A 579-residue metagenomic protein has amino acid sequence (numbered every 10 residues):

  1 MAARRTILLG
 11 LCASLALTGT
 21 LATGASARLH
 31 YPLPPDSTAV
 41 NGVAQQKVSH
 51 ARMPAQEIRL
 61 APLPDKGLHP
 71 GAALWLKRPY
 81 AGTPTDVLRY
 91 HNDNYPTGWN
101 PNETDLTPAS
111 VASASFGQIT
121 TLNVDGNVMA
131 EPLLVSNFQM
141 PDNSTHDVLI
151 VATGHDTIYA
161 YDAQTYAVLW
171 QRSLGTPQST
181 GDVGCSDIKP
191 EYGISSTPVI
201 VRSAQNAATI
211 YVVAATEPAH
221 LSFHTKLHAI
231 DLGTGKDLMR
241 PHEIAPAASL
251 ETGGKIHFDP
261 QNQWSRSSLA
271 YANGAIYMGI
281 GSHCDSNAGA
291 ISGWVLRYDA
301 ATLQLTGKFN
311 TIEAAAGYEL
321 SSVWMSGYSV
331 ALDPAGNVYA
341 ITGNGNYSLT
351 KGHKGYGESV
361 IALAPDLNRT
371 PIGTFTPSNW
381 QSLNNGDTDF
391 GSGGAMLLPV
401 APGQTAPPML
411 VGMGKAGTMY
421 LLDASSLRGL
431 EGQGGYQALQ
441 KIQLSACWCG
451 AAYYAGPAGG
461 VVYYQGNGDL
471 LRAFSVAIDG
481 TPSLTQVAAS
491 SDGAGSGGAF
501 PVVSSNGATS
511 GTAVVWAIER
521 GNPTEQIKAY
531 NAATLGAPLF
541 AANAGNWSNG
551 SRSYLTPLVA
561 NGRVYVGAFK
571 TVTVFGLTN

Functional and structural regions predicted by a protein language model:
M1-L11: Bacterial N-terminal signal peptides that target proteins for export
G10-T20: Bacterial N-terminal signal peptides
A22-A27: Boundary at the C-terminal end of the N-terminal hydrophobic targeting segment
R28-W99: N-terminal pre-domain segments of enzymes
A39-Q45, S490, A508-R520: Short, intrinsically disordered, charge-balanced linker/junction segments flanking boundaries in proteins
G71, W75, G82-P402, P407-L430 (+5 more regions): Mobile, glycine-rich extracellular loop/lid and propeptide segments that shape or gate substrate/ligand access
G432-L444, T485-S491, A544: Inter-blade linker and blade-boundary elements of WD-repeat/beta-propeller domains
R472-S504: A beta-strand-loop signature enriched in Asp, Gly, Thr, and Trp that corresponds to the sialidase/neuraminidase Asp-box
